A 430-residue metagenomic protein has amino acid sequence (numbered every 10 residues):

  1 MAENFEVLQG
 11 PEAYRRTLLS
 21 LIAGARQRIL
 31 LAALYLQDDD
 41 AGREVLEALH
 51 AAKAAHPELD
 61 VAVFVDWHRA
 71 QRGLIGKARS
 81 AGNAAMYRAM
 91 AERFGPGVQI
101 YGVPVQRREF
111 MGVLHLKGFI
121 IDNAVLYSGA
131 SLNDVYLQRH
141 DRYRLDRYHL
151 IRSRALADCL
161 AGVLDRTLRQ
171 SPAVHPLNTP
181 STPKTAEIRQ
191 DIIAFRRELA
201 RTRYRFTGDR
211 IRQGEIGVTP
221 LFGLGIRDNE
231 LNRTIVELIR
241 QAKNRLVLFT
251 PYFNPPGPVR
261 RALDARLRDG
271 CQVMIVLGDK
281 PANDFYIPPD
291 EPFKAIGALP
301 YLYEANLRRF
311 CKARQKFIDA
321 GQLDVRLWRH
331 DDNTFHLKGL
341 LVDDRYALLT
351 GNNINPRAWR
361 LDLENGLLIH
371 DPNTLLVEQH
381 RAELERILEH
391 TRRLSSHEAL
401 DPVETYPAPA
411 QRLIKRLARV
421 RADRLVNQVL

Functional and structural regions predicted by a protein language model:
M1-G24, D39-A242, P281-D343, W359: HKD-type phospholipase D/PLD-like phosphodiesterase module
R26-L31, A242-V247: Short, surface-exposed connector motifs at secondary-structure boundaries
A32, F64, I121, S128 (+6 more regions): Generic beta-strand/beta-sheet core signal
Y35-D40, F249-P256: Short, glycine-rich nucleotide/cofactor-binding loops
D60-A62, R245, R268-M274: Residues at the starts of beta-strands that form the adenosine-phosphate
D165-R166, A262-A265, L384: Short, solvent-exposed amphipathic alpha-helical segments in soluble enzyme and RNA/protein-processing domains
F253-P255, K280-N283, N355: Short, catalytically relevant binding-site loops at active-site mouths
F317-L430: Long, C-terminal catalytic modules of enzymes
